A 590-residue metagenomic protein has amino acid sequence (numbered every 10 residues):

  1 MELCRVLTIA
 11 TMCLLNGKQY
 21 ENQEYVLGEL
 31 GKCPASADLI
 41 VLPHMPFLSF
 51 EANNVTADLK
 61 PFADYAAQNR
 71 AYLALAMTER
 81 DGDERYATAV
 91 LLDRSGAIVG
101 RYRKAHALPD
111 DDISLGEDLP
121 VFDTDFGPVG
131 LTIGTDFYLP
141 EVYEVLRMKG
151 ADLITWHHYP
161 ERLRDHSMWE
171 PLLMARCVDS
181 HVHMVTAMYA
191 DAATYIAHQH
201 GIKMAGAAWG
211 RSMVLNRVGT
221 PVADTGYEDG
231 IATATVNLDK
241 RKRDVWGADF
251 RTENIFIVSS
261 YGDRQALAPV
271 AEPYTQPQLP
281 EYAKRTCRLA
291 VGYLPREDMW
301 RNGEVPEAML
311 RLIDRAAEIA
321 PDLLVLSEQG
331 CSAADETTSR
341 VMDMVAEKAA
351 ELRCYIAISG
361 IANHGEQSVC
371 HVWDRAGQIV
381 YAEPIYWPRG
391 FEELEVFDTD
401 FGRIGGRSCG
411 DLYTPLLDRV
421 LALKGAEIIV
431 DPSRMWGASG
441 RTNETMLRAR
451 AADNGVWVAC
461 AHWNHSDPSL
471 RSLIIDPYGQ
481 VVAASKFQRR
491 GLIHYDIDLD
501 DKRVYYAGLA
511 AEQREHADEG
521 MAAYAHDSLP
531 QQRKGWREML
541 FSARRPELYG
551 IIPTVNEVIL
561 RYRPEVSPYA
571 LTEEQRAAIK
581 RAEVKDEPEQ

Functional and structural regions predicted by a protein language model:
E2-Y20, T275-G303: Short beta-strand segments enriched in small/hydrophobic residues
I9-C13, Y102, D125, L289-Y293 (+2 more regions): Ligand-binding pocket scaffold of soluble enzyme catalytic domains
I9-T11, L39-V41, A74, L131 (+6 more regions): Structural motif
C13-L15, R103, M188, Y293-P295 (+3 more regions): Residue-level recognition of beta-strand->loop/alpha-helix junctions
G17-R101, P160-V182, A192, R301-A382 (+1 more regions): Cys-nucleophile CN-hydrolase/nitrilase-fold catalytic domain and related Cys-dependent amidase chemistry that acts on
N54-L75, Y138-A232, T337-I358, Y413-I493: CN hydrolase (nitrilase-like) catalytic-core segments centered on the catalytic cysteine and neighboring Lys/Glu
R80-L153, H157-A175, A208, G247-R251 (+6 more regions): Active-site catalytic loop in hydrolytic enzyme cores
R101, I113-S114, P120-D123, Y189-T286 (+3 more regions): C-terminal beta-strand edge segments of enzyme domains
